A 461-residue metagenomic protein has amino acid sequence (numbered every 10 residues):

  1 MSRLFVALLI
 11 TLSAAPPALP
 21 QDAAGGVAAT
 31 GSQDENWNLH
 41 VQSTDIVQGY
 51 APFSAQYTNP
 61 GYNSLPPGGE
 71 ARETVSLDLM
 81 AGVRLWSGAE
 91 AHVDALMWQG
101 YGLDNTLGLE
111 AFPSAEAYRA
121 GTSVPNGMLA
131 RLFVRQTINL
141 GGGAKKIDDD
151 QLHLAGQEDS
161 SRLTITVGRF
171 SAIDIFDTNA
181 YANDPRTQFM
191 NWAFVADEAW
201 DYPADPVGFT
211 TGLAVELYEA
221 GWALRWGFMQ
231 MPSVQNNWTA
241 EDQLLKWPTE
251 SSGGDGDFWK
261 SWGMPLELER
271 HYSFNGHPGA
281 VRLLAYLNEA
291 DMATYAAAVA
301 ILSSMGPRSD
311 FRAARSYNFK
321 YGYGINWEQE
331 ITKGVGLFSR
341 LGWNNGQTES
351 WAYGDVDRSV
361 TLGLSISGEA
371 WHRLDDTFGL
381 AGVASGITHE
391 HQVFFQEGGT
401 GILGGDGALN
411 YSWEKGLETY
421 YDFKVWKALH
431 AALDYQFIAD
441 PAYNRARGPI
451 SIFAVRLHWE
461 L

Functional and structural regions predicted by a protein language model:
D22-L39, Y50-P52, G82-A91, N139-R162 (+6 more regions): Short loop/turn motifs that connect adjacent beta-strands in outer-membrane beta-barrel proteins
W37, E73-L79, M128-L132, L163 (+7 more regions): Hydrophobic, lipid-facing positions within transmembrane beta-strands of outer-membrane proteins
L39, S43-V47, V93-M97, I165-R169 (+8 more regions): Transmembrane beta-barrel strands of outer-membrane/channel proteins
G49-T74, N179-A182, A446: Surface-exposed strand-loop-strand hairpins of Gram-negative outer-membrane beta-barrel proteins
V83-L85, A95, Q136-I138, R169 (+7 more regions): Residue-level signature of outer-membrane beta-barrel architecture
L107-V124, M128, G143-W262, E267 (+2 more regions): Surface-exposed coil loops of outer-membrane beta-barrel proteins
A130-G143, L380, P449-L461: Outer-membrane beta-barrel "beta-signal"
E267-E269, N288-Y317, F338, N345 (+1 more regions): Outer membrane beta-barrel transmembrane domains
